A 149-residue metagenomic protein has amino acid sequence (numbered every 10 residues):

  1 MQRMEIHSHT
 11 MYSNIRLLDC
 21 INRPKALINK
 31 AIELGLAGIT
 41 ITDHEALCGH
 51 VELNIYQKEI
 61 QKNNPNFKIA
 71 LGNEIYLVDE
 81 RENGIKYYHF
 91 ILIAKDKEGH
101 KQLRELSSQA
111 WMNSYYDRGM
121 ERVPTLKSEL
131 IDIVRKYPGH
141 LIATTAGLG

Functional and structural regions predicted by a protein language model:
M1-G149: Phosphodiester-processing cores and adjacent nucleic acid-binding clamps
